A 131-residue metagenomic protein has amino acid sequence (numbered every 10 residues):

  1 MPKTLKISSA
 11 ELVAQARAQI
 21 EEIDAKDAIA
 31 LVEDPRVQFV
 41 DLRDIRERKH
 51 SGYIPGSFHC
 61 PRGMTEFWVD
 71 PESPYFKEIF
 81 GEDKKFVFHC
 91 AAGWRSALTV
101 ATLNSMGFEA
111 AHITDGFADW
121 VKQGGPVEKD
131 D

Functional and structural regions predicted by a protein language model:
M1-V37, I45-K85, W94-D131: Rhodanese-like catalytic fold shared by cysteine-dependent sulfurtransferases and DSP/PTP-type phosphatases
V40: Active-site flanking residues adjacent to catalytic metal/cofactor-binding acidic residues
H89: Short, surface-exposed ligand- or partner-binding patches at beta-edge/loop junctions that are enriched in aromatics
